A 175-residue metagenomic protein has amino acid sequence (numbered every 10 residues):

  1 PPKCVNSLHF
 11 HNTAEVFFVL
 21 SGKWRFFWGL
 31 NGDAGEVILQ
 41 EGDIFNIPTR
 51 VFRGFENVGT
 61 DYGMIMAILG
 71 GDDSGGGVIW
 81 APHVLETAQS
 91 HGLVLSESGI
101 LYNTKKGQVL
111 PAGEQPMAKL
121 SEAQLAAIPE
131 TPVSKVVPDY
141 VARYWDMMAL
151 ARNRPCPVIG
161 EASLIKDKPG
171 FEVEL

Functional and structural regions predicted by a protein language model:
P1, S96-L175: A short, N-terminal "cap"/entry segment at the start of jelly-roll beta-barrel domains of the cupin/DSBH fold
P2-C4, N12-T13, V51-F52, D61: A generic "binding-loop/recognition-motif" signal
C4-S7, R25, D43-F45, T49-F55: Histidine-centered metal-chelating micro-motifs
N6-H11, W28, E36-I38, E56-N57: Short histidine-centered beta-strand/loop micro-motifs that create catalytic or ligand/metal-coordination sites
F10-L30, I68-D72, L175: Short, conserved beta-strand element in jelly-roll/cupin
L30-T49: Short acidic-glycine-tyrosine-enriched beta hairpin
F52-P132: Double-stranded beta-helix
